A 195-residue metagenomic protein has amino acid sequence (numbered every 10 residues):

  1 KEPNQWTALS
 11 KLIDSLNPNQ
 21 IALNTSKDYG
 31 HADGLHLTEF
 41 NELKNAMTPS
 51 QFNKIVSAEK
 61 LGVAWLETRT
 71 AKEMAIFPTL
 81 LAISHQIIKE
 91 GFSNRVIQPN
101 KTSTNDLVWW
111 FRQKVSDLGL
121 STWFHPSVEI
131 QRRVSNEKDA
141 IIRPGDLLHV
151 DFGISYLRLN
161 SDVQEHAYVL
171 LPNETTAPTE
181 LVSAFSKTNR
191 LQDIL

Functional and structural regions predicted by a protein language model:
K1-L195: Active-site neighborhoods and metal-handling regions in enzymes and metal-associated proteins
